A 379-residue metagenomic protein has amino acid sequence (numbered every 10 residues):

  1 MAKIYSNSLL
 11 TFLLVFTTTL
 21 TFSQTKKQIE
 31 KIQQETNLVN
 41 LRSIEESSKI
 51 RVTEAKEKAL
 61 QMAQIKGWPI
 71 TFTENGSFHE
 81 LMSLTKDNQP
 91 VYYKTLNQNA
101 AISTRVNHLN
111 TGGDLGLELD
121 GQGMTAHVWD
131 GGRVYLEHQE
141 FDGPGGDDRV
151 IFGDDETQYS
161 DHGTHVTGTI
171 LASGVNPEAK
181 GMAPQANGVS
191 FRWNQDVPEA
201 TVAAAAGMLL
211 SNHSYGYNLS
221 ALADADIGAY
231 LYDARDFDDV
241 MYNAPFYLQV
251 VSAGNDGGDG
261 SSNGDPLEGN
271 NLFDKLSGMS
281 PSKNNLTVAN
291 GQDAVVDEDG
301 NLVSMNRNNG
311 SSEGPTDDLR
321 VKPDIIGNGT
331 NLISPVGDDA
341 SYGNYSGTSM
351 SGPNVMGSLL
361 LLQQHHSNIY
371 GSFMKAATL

Functional and structural regions predicted by a protein language model:
M1-K31: Bacterial Sec-dependent N-terminal signal peptides
Q24-I29, N97-S211, S220, A225 (+6 more regions): Subtilisin-like serine protease catalytic core
T25-N37, S47-S48: Long, charge-dense tracts
N37-N75, E80-V128, I151-Y159, D233 (+3 more regions): N-terminal domain-start motif of subtilase-like serine proteases
G131, S214-G216, A253-G254: Conserved NAD(P)H cofactor-binding loop of Rossmann-fold oxidoreductase domains
G163, T167, A234, D238 (+5 more regions): Extracytoplasmic/secreted envelope proteins and their assembly/folding machinery, especially bacterial periplasmic
L219-A221, A234, S252-N285, A289-K322 (+2 more regions): Active-site-adjacent substrate-recognition loops and nearby beta-strands within hydrolase catalytic domains
I326-L379: Hydrolase catalytic cores
